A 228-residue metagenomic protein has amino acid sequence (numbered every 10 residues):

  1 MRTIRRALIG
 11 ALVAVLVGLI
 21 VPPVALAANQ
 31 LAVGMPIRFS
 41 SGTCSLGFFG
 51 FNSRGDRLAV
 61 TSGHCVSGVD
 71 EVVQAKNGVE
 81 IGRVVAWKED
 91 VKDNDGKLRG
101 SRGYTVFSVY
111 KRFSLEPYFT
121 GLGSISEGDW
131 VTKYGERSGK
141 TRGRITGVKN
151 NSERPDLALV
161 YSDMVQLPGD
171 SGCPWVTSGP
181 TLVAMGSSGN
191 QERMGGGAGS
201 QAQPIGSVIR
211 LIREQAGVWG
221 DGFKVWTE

Functional and structural regions predicted by a protein language model:
M1-A27: Secretory targeting and sorting signals
I4-L8, V85, Q215: Small/flexible residues
L8, L16, A32, K76 (+5 more regions): Intrinsically disordered, low-complexity segments enriched in small/polar residues
A11-L19, L58, V79, Y104 (+2 more regions): Residue-level marker of intrinsically disordered, low-complexity segments enriched for small/polar residues
N29-S45, A59, Y110-E116, R137-E228: Active-site region of chymotrypsin-like
R38-S152, T177-S178: Serine endopeptidase catalytic core focused on the charge-relay Asp
